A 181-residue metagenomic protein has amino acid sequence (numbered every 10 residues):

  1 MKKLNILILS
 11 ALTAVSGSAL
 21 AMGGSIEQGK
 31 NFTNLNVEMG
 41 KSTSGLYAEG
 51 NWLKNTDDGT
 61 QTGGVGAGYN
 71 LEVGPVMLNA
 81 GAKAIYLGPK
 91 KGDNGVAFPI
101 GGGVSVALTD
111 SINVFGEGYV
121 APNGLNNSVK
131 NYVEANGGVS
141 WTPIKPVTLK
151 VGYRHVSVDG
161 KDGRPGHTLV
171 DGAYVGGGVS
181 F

Functional and structural regions predicted by a protein language model:
M1-G23: Cleavable N-terminal export/targeting peptides
G17-Y69, I112, G176: Short glycine/proline- and aromatic-enriched beta-strand/turn motifs that initiate or cap beta-hairpins
G24-Q28, A48-G50, L78-A82, G102 (+3 more regions): Membrane-embedded beta-strand positions of outer-membrane beta-barrel proteins
Q28-F32, K41-T43, G50-T56, L71 (+4 more regions): Transmembrane beta-strands of outer-membrane beta-barrel pores
G29-L35, S42-S44, G59-G63, V76 (+3 more regions): Residues that define the transmembrane beta-barrel architecture of outer-membrane proteins
V37-K41, Y69-L71, V104-V106, W141 (+1 more regions): Residue-level signature of outer-membrane beta-barrel architecture
T43-A48, E72-A80, D110-G116, W141 (+1 more regions): Repeated loop/turn-to-beta-strand initiation elements of outer-membrane beta-barrel proteins
V139-P143, T168-F181: Outer-membrane beta-barrel "beta-signal"
